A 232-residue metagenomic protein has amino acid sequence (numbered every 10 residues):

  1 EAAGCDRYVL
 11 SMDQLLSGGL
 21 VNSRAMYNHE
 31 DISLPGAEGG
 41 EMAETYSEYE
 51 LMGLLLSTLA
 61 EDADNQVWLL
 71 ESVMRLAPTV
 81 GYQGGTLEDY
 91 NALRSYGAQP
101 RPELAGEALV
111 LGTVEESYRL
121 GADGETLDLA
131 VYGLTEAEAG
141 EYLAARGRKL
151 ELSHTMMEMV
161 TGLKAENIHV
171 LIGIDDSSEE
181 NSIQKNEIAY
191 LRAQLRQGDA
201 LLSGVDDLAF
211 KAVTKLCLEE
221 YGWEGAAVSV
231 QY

Functional and structural regions predicted by a protein language model:
E1-Y232: An N-terminal assembly and electron-transfer interface module characteristic of large anaerobic redox and radical
